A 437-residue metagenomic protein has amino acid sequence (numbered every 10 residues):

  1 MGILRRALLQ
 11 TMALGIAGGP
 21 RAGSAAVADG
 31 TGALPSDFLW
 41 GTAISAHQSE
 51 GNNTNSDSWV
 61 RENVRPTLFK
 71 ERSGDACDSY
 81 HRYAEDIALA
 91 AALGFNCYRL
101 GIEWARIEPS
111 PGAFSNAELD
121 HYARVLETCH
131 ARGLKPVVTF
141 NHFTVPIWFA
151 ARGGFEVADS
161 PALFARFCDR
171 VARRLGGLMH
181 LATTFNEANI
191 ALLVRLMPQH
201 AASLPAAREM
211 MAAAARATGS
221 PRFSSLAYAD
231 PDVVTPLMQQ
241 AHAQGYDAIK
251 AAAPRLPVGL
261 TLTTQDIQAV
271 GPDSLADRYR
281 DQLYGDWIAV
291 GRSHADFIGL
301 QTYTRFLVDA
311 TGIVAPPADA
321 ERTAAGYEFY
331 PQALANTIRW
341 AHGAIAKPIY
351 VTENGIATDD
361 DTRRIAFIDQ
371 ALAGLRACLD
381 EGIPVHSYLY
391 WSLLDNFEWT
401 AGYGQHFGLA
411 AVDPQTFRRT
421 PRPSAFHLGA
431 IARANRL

Functional and structural regions predicted by a protein language model:
M1-A25: N-terminal export signals
V27-I87, A91-L93, A105-L437: Non-catalytic scaffold segments within catalytic domains of secreted glycoside hydrolases
